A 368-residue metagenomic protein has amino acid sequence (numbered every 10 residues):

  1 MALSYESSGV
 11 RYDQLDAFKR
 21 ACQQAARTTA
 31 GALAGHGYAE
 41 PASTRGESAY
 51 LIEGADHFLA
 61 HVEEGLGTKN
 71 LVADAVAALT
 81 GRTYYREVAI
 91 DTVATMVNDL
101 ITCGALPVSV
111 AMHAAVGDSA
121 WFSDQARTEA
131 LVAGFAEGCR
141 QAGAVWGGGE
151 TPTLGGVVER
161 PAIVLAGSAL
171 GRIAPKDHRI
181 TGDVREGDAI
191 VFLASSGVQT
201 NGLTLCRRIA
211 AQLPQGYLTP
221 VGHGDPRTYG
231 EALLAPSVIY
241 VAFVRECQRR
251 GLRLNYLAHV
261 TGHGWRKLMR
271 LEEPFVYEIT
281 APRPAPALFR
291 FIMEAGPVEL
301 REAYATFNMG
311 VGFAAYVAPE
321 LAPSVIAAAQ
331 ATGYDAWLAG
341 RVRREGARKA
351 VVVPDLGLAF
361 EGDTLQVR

Functional and structural regions predicted by a protein language model:
A2-G9, Q14, Q24, D124-A142 (+3 more regions): Glycine-/charge-enriched secondary-structure boundary and capping motifs
G9-G35, A39: Basic, amphipathic N-terminal segments that precede the first structured/catalytic domain
G31-S196, F360: Glycine-rich phosphate/pyrophosphate-binding loop regions near the starts of catalytic domains
L59, G65-K69, T219, P282-M293: Acidic-glycine-rich active-site phosphate/pyrophosphate-binding loop
K69-L71, D177-H178, T200-L203, R266-L268 (+1 more regions): Short helix/loop capping segments that flank catalytic or ligand/cofactor-binding pockets
K176-R227: Short, acidic (Asp/Glu-rich) active-site segment that either coordinates a divalent metal cofactor
